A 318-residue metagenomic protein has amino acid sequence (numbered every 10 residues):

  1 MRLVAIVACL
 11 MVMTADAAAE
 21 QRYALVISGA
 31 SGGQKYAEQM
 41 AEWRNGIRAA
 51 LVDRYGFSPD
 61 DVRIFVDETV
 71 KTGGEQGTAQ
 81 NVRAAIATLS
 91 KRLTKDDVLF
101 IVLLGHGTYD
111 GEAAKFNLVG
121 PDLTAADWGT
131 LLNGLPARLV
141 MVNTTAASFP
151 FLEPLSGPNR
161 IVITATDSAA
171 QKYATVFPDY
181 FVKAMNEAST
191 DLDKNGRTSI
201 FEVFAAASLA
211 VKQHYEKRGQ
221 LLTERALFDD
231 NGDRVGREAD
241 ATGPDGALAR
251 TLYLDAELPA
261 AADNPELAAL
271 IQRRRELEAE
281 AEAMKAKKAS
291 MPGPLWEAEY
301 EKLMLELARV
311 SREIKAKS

Functional and structural regions predicted by a protein language model:
R2-T14: Bacterial N-terminal signal peptides
D16-F100, A114-K115, A247-A256, K315-S318: Boundary/activation segment at the start of structured domains
I27-S31, F65-T69, V102-H106, V119-P121 (+3 more regions): Active-site-proximal beta-strand/loop segments in catalytic clefts of secreted hydrolases
A30-E38, D67-Q76, A113-V119, A165-Q171 (+3 more regions): Second-shell loop/turn segments in exported
N45, V140-D230: Active-site-proximal C-terminal subdomain of hydrolase catalytic domains
G77, L103-L135: A short, glycine/acidic-enriched catalytic loop
T144, D263-N264, L270-I271, E278-A316: Alpha-helical, heptad-rich or low-complexity scaffold/stalk segments that mediate oligomerization or tethering
D191-E278: Caspase-like cysteine protease fold
